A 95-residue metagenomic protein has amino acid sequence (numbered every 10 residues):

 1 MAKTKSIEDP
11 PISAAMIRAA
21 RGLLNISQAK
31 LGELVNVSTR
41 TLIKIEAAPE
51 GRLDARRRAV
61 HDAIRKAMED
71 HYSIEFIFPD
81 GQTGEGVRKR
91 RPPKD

Functional and structural regions predicted by a protein language model:
A2-L23: A short, Lys/Arg-rich alpha-helix, primarily the initiator
I17-E33, K94: Short basic helix-loop element that most often maps to the first helix and adjoining turn of HTH DNA-binding modules
I26, V37, S73-I74: Short glycine/serine/threonine/alanine-rich loop segments
K30, T41, V60-A63: Residues in the helix-turn-helix
N36-R56: Recognition helix of helix-turn-helix/homeodomain-like DNA-binding domains that insert into the DNA major groove
R56-F76: DNA major-groove recognition helix of helix-turn-helix/homeodomain DNA-binding modules
S73-D95: Helix-turn-helix/homeodomain-like alpha-helical modules used for DNA recognition and transcription-factor dimerization
